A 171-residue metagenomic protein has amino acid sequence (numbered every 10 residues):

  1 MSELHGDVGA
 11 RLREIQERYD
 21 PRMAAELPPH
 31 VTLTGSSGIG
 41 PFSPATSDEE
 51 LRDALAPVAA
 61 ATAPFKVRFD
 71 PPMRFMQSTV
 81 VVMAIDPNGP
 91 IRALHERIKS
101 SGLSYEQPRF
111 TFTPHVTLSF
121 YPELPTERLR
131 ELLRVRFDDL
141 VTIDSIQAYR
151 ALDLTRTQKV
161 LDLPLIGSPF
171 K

Functional and structural regions predicted by a protein language model:
M1-K171: Histidine-dependent nucleotide/RNA phosphoesterase domain, centered on the 2H-phosphoesterase fold with its duplicated
